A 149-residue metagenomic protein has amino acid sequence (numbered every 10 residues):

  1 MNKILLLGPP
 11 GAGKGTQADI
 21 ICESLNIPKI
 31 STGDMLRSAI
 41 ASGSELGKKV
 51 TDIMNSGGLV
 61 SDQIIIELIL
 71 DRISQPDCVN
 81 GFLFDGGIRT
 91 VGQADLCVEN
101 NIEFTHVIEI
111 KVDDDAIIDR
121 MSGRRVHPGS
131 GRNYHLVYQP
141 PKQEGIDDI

Functional and structural regions predicted by a protein language model:
M1-I149: Glycine-rich phosphate-binding loop of ATP-dependent small-molecule kinases
